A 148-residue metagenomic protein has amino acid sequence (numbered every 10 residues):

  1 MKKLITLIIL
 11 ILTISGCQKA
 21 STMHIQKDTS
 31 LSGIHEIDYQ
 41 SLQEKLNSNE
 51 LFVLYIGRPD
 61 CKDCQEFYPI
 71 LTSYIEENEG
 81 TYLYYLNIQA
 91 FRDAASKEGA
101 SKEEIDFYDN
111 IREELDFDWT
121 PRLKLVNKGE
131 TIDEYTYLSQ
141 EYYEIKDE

Functional and structural regions predicted by a protein language model:
M1-L4: Positively charged n-region of N-terminal signal peptides that target proteins for export
T13-G16: C-terminal motif of bacterial Sec signal peptides marking the signal peptidase cleavage site
K19-E50, I145-E148: N-terminal leader/targeting and pre-domain segments
E36, G80-D106: Thiol-based oxidoreductase modules, predominantly thioredoxin-like and allied folds used for disulfide exchange
N47-P59, L71: Short active-site neighborhood of thiol/selenol oxidoreductases, capturing the structured segment around
G57-D63, W119: Short pre-active-site segment immediately N-terminal to redox-active cysteine/selenocysteine motifs in thiol-based
C64-E79: Typically the conserved alpha-helix immediately C-terminal to a functionally engaged Cys/Sec in thioredoxin-like
E113-E148: Non-catalytic, surface beta->alpha helical segment in thiol-disulfide oxidoreductase systems
